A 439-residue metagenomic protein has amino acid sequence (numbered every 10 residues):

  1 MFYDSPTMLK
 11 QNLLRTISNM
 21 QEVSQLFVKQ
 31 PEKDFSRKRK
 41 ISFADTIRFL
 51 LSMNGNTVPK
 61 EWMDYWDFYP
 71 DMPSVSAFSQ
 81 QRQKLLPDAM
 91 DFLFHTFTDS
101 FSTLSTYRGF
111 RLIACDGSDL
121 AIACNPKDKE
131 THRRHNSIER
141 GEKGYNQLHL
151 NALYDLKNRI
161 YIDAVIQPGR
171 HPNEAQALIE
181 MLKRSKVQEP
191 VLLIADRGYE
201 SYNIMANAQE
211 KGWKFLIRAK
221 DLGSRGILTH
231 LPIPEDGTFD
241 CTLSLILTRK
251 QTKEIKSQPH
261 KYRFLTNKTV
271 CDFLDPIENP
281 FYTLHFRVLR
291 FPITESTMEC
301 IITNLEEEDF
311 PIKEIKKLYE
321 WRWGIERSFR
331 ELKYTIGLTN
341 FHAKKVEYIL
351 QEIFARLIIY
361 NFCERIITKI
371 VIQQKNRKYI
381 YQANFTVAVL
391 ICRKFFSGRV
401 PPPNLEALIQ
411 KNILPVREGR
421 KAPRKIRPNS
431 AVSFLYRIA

Functional and structural regions predicted by a protein language model:
M1-D64, M72-P73, F78-L85, F92-L93 (+4 more regions): Single, function-defining residue in the core of a domain
A89-L104: Short Lys/Arg-enriched helix C-cap and helix-to-coil transition segments that create basic nucleic-acid-contact patches
H95-D99, D128-I138, L178: Short acidic (Asp/Glu) patches
R111-I113: Conserved beta-strand elements of the Class I
